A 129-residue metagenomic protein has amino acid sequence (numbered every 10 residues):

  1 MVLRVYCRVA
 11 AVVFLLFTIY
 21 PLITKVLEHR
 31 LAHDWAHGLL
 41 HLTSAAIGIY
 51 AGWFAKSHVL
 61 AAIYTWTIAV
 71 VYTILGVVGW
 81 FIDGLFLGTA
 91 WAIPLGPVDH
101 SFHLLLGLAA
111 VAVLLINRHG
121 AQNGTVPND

Functional and structural regions predicted by a protein language model:
M1-D129: Membrane-interface extramembranous regions
